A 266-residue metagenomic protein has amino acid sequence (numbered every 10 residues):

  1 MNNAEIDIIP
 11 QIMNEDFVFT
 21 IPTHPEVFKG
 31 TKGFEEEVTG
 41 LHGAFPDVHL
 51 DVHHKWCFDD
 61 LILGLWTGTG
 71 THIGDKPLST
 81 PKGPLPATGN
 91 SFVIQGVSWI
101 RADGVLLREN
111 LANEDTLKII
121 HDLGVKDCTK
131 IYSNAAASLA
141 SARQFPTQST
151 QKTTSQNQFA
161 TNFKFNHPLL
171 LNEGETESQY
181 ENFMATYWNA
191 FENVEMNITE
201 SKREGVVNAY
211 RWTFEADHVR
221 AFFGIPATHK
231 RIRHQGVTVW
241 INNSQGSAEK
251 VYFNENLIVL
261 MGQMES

Functional and structural regions predicted by a protein language model:
M1-S266: C-terminal and inter-domain tail/linker signature
